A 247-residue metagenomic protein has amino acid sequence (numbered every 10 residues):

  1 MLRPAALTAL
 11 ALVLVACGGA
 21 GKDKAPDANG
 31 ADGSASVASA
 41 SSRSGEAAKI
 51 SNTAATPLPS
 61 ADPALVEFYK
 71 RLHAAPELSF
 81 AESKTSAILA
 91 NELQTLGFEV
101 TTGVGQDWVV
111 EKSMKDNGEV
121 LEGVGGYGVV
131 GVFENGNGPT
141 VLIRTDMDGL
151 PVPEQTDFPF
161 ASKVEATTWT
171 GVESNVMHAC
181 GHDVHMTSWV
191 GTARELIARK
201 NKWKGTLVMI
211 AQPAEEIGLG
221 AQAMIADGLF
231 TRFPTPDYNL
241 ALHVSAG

Functional and structural regions predicted by a protein language model:
M1-L7: Bacterial N-terminal signal peptides that target proteins for export
L10-A11: Residue-level signal for mature regions of secreted extracellular proteins and peptides
L14-A16: C-terminal motif of bacterial Sec signal peptides marking the signal peptidase cleavage site
G18-G21: Bacterial signal peptide processing site
K24-T56, S60: Post-signal peptide N-terminal segment of mature Sec-exported envelope proteins
G45-H178, T187-G191, E195-K204: Acidic/His- and Gly-rich active-site-bordering loop/insert found across diverse amide/peptide-bond hydrolases
G128-V129, T167-M177, D183-V184, L196 (+1 more regions): Histidine/acidic-residue-rich, glycine-tolerant segments that coordinate divalent metal ions
